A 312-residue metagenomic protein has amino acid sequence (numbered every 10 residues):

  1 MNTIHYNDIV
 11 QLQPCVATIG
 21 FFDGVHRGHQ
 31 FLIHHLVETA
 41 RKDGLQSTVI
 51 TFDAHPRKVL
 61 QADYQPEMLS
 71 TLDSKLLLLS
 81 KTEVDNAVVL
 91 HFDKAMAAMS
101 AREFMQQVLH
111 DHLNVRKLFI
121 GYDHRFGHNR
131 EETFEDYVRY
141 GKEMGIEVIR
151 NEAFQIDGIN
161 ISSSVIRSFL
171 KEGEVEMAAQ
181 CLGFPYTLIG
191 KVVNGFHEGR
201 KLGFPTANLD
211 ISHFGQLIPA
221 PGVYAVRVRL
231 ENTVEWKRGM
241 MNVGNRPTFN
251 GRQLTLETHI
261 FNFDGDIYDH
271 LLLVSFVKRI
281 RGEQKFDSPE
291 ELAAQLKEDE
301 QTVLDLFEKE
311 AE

Functional and structural regions predicted by a protein language model:
N2-D8, V88: Short acidic-hydrophobic, aromatic-tinged amphipathic segments that line or gate anion-handling sites
D8-T71: N-terminal catalytic cores of NTP/NDP-binding nucleotidyl/phosphoryl-transfer enzymes
H26, L79, L118, A178 (+2 more regions): Residue-level signal for inorganic ion chemistry
F52, F92, A153: Cofactor-binding loop segments of dinucleotide-utilizing enzymes, especially the Rossmann-like FAD- and NAD(P)+-binding
K58-M144: N-terminal Rossmann-like or analogous alpha/beta NTP/dinucleotide-binding catalytic cores that position adenine
G141-N242: Glycine-rich, Lys/Arg-enriched anion-binding loops that position phosphate/diphosphate groups for phosphoryl
G195-E312: Phosphate/ribose-recognition catalytic cores of enzymes acting on nucleotide-derived substrates
